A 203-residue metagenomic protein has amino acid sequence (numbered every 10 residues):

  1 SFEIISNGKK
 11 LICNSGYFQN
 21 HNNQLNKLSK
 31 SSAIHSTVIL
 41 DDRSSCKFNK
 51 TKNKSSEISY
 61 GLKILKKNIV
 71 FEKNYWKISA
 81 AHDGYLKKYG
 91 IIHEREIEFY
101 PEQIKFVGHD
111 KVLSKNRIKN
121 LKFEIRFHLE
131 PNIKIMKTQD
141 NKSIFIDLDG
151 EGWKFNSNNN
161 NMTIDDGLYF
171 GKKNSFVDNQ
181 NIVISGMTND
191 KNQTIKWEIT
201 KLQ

Functional and structural regions predicted by a protein language model:
S1-N20, N26-K27: Low-complexity, glycine/alanine/valine/leucine- and proline-rich hydrophobic stretches
Y17-Q203: CBM-like, beta-strand-rich accessory domains located in the C-terminal region of large, secreted polysaccharide-active
